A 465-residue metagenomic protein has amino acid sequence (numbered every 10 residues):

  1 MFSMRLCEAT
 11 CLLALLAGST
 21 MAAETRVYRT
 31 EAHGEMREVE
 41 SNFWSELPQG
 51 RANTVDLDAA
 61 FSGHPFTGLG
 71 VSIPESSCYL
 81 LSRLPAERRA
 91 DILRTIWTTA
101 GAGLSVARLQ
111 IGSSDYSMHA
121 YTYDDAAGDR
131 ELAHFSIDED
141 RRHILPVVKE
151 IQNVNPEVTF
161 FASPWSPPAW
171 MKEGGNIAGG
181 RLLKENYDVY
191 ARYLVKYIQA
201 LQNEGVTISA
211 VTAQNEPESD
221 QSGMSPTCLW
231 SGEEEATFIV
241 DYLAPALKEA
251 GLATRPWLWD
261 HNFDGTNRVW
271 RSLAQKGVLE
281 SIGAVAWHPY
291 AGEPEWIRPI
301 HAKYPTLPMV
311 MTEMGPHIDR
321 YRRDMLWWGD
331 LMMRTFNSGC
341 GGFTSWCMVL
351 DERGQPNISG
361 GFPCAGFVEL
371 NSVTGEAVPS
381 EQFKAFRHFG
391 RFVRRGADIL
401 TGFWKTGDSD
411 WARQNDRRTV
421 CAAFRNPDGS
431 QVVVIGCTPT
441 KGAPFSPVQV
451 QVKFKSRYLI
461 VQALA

Functional and structural regions predicted by a protein language model:
S3-L12: Sec-dependent signal peptide recognition, specifically the positively charged N-region followed immediately by
T20-A23: Boundary at the C-terminal end of the N-terminal hydrophobic targeting segment
H33-I208, D241: N-terminal catalytic cores of secreted or lumenal carbohydrate-active enzymes
T67-E75, S105-I111, D115, T159-S163 (+6 more regions): Structural recognition of the beta-strand scaffold that forms the well-ordered cores of secreted hydrolase catalytic
Y116-A120, P168-G175, P217-G223, T266-R268 (+1 more regions): Short acidic/His/Gly/Ser-rich catalytic and metal-binding motifs that mark active-site loops of diverse hydrolases
D188-A210, P217-D319: Active-site neighborhood of glycoside hydrolase catalytic domains
P308-V393, D398-D408: Aromatic/acidic polysaccharide-binding cleft in carbohydrate-active enzymes
T406-Q462: Carbohydrate-binding surface patches
